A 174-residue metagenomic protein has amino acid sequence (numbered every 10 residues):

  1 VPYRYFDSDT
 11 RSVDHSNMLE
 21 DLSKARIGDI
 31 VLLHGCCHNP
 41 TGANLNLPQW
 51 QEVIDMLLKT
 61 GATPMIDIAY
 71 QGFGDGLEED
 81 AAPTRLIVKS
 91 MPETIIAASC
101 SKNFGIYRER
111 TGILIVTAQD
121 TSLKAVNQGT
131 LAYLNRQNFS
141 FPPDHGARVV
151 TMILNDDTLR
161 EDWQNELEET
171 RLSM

Functional and structural regions predicted by a protein language model:
V1-T10, D14, D162, T170: Well-ordered mid-protein domain cores that form the structural environment of catalytic cofactors
P2-Y3, P64, T94: Hydrophobic beta-strand scaffold residues
D7-F73: Active-site phosphate-binding strand-loop segment of PLP-dependent enzymes
R11, N46, L77-D80, G105-Y107 (+2 more regions): Active-site-proximal structural scaffolding
E20-D21, A82-T84, I113-I115: Short, hinge-like loop/turn segments at secondary-structure boundaries
E52-I54, A81-T94: Short, electropositive alpha-helical surface patch
G72-A81, Y133-Q137: Alpha-helical subdomain
K89-R171: Conserved core segment of the aminotransferase class I/II
